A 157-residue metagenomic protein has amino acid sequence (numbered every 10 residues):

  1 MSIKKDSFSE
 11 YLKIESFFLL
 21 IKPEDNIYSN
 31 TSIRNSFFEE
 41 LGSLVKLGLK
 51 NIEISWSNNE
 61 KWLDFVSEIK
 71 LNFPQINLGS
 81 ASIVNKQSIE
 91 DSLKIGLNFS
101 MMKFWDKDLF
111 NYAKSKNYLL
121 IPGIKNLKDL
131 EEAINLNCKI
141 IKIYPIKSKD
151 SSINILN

Functional and structural regions predicted by a protein language model:
M1-I95: Conserved N-terminal beta1-alpha1 strand-loop-helix module at the mouth
K4-S7, W56-N72, K86-I89, M101-E131 (+1 more regions): Active-site-adjacent beta->alpha loops and helix N-cap segments on the catalytic face of soluble alpha/beta enzymes
F18, K142-I143: Short beta-strands and strand-loop turn motifs
G48-K50, N72-Q75, D91-S100, K114-I121 (+1 more regions): Glycine-enriched alpha-helix->loop->beta-strand junction motifs that scaffold or abut catalytic
